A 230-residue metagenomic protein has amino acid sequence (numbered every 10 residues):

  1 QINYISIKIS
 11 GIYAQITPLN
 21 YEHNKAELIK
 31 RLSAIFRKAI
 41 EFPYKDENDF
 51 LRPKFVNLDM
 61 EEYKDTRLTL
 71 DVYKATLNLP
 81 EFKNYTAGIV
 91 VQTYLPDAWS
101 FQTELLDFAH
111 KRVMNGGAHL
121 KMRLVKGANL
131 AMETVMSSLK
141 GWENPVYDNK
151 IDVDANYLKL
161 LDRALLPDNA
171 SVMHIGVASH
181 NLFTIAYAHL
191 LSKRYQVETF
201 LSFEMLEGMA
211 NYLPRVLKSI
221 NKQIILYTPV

Functional and structural regions predicted by a protein language model:
Q1-V230: Positively charged, amphipathic and often flexible ligand-engagement surfaces
